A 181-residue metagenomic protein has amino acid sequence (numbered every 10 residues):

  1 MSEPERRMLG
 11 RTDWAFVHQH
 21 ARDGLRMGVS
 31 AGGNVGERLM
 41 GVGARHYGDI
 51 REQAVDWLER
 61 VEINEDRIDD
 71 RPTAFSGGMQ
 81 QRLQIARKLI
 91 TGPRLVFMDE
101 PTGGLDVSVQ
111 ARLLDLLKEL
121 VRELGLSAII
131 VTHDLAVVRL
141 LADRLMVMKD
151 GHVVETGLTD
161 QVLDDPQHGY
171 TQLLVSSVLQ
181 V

Functional and structural regions predicted by a protein language model:
M1-A15, G41, Q161-P166: ABC ATPase NBD coupling module
R11-V17, D164-V181: C-terminal boundary and immediately downstream tail of ABC-type ATPase nucleotide-binding domains
D49-D66, V175-S176: Conserved ABC ATPase "signature" region
R71-F75, M79: Conserved ABC ATPase signature
V138-L140: A short, surface-exposed alpha-helical micro-motif characterized by mixed small hydrophobic and charged/polar residues
T156-G157: ABC ATPase "signature
